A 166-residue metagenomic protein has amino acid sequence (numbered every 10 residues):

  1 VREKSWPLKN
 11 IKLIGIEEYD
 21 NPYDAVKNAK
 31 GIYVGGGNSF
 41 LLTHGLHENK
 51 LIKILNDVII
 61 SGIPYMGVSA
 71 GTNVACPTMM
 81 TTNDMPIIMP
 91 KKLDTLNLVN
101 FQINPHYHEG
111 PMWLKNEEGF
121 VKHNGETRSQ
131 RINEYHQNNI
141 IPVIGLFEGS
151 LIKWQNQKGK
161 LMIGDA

Functional and structural regions predicted by a protein language model:
V1-G31, G35: N-terminal beta1-alpha1 cap of cysteine-dependent amidohydrolase-like domains
K27-N28, S61, L98: Alpha-helix C-terminal capping/helix-to-coil transition sites in glycosyltransferase folds
Y33-G36, I59-T78: Catalytic nucleophile loop
S39-N49, L114-E117: Glycine/threonine-rich flexible loop motifs
F40, T72-A75, L151-K153: Short, active-site-adjacent cap segments at secondary-structure transitions
L42-T43, C76, N83: Glycine/Thr-rich phosphate-binding loops of Rossmann-like dinucleotide-binding domains
N49-G62: Catalytic-core regions built around general acid/base machinery
T81, M85-A166: C-terminal and late-domain segments of enzyme folds
